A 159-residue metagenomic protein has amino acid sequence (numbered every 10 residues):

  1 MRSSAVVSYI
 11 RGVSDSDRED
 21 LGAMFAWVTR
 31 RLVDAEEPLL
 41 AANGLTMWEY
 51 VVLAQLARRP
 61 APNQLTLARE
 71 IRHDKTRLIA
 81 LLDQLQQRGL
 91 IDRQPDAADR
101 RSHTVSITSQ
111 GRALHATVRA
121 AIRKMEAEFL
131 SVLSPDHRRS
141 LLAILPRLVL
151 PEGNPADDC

Functional and structural regions predicted by a protein language model:
M1-N43, C159: N-terminal leader segment of winged-helix/HTH proteins
S3-S4, V33, A61, L65 (+3 more regions): Charged, amphipathic alpha-helical coiled-coil/dimerization segments
S14, T29, P60, I71 (+3 more regions): Flexible interhelical turns and helix-capping residues at alpha-helix boundaries within structured domains
D17-M24, V28, R77, H103 (+3 more regions): Conserved acidic
D20-A23, V51, T66, R77 (+2 more regions): Active-site phosphate/pyrophosphate-handling residues
A26-T29, A54-R58, R119, P146: Short, locally clustered residues in the helix-turn-helix/winged-helix DNA-binding domain
R30-R77, A156-C159: N-terminal helix-turn-helix DNA-binding core of bacterial DNA-binding proteins
A80: Conserved alpha-helix in the HATPase_c
